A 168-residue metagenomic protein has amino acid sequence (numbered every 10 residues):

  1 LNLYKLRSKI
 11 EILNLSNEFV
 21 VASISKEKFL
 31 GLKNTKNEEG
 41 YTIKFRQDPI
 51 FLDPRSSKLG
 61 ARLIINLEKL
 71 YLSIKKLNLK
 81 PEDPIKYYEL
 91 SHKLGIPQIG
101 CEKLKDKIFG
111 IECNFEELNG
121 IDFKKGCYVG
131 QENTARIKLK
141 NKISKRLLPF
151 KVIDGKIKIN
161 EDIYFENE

Functional and structural regions predicted by a protein language model:
L1-E168: Basic, glycine/lysine-rich polyanion-binding surfaces/domains
